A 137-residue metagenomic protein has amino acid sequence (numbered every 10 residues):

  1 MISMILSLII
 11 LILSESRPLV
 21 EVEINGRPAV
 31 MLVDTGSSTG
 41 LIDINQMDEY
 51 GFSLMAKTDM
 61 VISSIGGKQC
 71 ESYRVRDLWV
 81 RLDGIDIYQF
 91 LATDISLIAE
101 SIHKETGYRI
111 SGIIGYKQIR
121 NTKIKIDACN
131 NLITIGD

Functional and structural regions predicted by a protein language model:
M1-D137: Pepsin/retropepsin-fold aspartyl endopeptidases
